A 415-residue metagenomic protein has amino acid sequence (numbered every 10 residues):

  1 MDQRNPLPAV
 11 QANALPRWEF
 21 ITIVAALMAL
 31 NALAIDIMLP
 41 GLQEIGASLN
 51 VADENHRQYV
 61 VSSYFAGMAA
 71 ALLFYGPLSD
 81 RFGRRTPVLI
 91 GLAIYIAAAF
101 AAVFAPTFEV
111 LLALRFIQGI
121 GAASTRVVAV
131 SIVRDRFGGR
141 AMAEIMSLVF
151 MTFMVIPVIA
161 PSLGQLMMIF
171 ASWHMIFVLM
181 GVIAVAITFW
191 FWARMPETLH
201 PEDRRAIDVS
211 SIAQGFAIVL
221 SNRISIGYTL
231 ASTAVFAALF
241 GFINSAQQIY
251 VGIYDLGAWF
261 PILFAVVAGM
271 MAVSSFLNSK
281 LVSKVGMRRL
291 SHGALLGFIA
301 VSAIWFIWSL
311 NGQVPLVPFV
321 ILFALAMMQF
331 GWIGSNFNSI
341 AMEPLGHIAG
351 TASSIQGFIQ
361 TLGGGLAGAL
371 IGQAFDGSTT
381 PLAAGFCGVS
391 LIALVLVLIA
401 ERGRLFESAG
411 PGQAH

Functional and structural regions predicted by a protein language model:
N5-A14, P196-Y228: Juxtamembrane intracellular "pre-TM" segments in multi-pass secondary transporters
L42-A70: Extracellular/periplasmic helix-loop-helix junction of adjacent transmembrane segments in MFS-like secondary
A69-E109: Conserved MFS/SLC helix-loop-helix module at the cytosolic interface between two early adjacent transmembrane helices
G83, F104-V110, G121, G138 (+1 more regions): Helix-breaking motifs and short loop linkers at transmembrane-helix boundaries and internal kinks in secondary membrane
T86-F100, G181, L290-W305: Structural signature of the two symmetry-related core transmembrane helices
I94-A101, E109-I117, V317-F323: Paired small-residue
V110, R140, E144-A193, L199: Helix-loop-helix hairpin linking two adjacent transmembrane segments in secondary transporters
L114-V155: Cytoplasmic helix-loop-helix junction between adjacent transmembrane helices in 12-TM secondary transporters
